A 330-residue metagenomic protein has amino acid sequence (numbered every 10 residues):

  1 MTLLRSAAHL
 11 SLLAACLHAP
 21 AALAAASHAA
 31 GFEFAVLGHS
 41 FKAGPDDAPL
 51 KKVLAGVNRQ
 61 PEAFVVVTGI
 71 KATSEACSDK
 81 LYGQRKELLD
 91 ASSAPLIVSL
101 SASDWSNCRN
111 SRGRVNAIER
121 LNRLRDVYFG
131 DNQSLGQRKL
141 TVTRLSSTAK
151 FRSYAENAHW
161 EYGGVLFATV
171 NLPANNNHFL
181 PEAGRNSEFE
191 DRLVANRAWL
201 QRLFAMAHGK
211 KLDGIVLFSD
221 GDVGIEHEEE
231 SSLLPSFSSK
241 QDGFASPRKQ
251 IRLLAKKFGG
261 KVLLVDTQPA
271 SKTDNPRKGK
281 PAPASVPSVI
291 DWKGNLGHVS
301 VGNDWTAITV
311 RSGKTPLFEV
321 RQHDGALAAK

Functional and structural regions predicted by a protein language model:
M1-S11: Bacterial N-terminal signal peptides that target proteins for export
H9-A21: Bacterial N-terminal signal peptides
L23-L81, L212: N-terminal active-site segment of His-dependent metallophosphoesterases
S27, N58-Q60, A168, G184-Q268 (+1 more regions): His/acidic metal-ligating clusters that form di-metal
A43-G44, A72-E75, L100-R109, N176-L180 (+2 more regions): Active-site environment of divalent metal-dependent phosphoester hydrolases
D47-L54, K80-K86, F151-N157, R202-L203 (+1 more regions): Alpha-helical scaffolding within the catalytic cores of extracellular/periplasmic polymer-degrading hydrolases
Y82-S187, D191, K280-V320: Extended active-site neighborhood of metal-dependent phosphoesterases/phosphodiesterases
F237-K314: Conserved beta-sheet core of the metallophosphoesterase superfamily
